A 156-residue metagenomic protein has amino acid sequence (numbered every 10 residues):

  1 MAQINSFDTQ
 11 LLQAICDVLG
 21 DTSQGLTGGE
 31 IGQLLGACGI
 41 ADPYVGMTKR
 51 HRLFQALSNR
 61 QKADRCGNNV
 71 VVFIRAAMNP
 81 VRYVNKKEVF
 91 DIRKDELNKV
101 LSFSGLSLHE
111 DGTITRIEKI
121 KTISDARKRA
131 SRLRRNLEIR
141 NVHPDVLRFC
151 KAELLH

Functional and structural regions predicted by a protein language model:
M1-C38: Short terminal alpha-helical segments
I4-F7, G25-L26, Q61-R65, L155-H156: Structural motif
G36, D42-R148: Internal, Lys/Arg-enriched amphipathic helical interaction segments that engage polyanionic partners
L147, K151-H156: Short, hydrophobic, well-ordered secondary-structure elements
